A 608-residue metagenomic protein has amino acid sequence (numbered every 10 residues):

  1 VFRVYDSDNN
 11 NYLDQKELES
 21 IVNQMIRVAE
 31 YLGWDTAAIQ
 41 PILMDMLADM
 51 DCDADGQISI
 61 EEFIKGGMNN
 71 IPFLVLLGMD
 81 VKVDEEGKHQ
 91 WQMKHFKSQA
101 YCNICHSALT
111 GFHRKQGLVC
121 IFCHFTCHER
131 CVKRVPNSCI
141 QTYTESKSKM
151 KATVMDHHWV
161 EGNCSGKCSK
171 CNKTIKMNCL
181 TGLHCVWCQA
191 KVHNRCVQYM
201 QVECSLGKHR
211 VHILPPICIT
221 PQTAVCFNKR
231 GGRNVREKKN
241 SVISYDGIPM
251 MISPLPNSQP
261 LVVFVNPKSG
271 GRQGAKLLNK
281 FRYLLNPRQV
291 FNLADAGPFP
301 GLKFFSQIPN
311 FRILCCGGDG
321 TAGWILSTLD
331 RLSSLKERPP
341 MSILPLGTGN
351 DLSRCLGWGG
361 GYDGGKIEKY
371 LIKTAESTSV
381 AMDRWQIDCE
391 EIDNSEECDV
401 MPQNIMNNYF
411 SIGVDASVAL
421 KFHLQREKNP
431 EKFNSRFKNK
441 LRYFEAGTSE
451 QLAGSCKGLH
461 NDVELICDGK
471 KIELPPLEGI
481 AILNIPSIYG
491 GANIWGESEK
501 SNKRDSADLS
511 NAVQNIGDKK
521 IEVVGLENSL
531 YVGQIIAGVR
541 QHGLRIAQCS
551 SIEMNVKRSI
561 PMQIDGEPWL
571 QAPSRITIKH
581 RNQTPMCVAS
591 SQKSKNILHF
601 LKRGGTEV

Functional and structural regions predicted by a protein language model:
V1-N10, Q15, T36-I60: Primarily EF-hand calcium-binding motifs
V1-V4, Y12-L32, S59-F73: Amphipathic regulatory helices of Ca2+-sensor modules
N9, L43-M46, A54-G56, G87 (+20 more regions): Core residues of folded domains in eukaryotic genome-function proteins
L32-W34, M44-M46, G87-Q92, I104-A108 (+20 more regions): Eukaryotic intrinsically disordered and solvent-exposed regulatory patches
P41, A54-S258, V262: Cys/His-rich zinc-coordinating "finger" modules and their low-complexity flanking regions in eukaryotic trafficking
R134-K149, Y199-C218, G274, N279-N286 (+9 more regions): Aromatic/acidic cage segments in peptide-binding pockets
Y245-S258, V262-N279, L284-F311, G320-I488 (+2 more regions): Catalytic core of DAGKc-family lipid kinases
G458-D462, I466-L474, I482, G490-V608: ATP/nucleoside-binding phosphotransfer catalytic cores, i.e., glycine-rich phosphate-binding loops
